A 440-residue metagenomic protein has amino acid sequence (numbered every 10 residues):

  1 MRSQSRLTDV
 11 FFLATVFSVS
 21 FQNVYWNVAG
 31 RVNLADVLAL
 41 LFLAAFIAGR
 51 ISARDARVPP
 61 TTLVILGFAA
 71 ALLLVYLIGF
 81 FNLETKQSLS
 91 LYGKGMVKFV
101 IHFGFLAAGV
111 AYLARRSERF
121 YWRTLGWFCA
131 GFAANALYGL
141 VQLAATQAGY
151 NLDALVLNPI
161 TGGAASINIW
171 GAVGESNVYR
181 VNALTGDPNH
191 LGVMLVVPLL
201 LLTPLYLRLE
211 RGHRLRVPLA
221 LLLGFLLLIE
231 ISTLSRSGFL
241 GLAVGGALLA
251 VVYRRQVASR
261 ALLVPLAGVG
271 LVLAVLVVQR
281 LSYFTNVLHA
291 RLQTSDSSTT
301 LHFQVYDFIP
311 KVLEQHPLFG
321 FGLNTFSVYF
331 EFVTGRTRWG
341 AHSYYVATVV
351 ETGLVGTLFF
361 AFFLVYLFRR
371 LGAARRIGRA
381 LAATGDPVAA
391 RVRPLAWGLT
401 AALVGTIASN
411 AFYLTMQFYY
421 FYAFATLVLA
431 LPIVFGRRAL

Functional and structural regions predicted by a protein language model:
R2, L13-A14, S90-L91, G126-A133 (+1 more regions): Hydrophobic alpha-helical segments of polytopic membrane proteins
Q4-W26, A39-A108, T406: N-terminal hydrophobic segments of proteins, predominantly signal-anchor/transmembrane helices of inner/organellar
T8-D9, P60-L72, A108-L157: Interfacial loop-to-transmembrane-helix boundary motif in multi-pass membrane proteins
L13-V16, L40-F46, A243-G246, G398-L440: Transmembrane alpha-helices of multi-pass inner-membrane enzymes
L137, L143-G149, A172, E230-T233 (+3 more regions): A membrane-periplasm/extracellular boundary helix in multi-pass inner-membrane enzymes that assemble envelope glycans
Y179, R280-T352, A374-A382: Long extracytoplasmic/lumenal interhelical loops at the membrane interface of multi-pass membrane proteins
A183, D187-N189, L227-I229, D307 (+5 more regions): A conserved mid-to-late transmembrane alpha helix and its immediate loop/hinge that forms the functional core
Y206, E210-H213, L226, A243 (+3 more regions): Hydrophobic transmembrane alpha-helices and their immediate junctions
